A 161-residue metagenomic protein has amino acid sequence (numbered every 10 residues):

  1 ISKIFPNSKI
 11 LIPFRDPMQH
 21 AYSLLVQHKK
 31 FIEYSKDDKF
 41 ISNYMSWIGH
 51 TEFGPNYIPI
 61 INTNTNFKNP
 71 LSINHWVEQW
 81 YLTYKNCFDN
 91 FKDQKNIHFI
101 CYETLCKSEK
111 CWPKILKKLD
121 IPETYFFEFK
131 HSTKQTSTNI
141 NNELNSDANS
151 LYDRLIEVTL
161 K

Functional and structural regions predicted by a protein language model:
I1-V26: Conserved phosphate-donor/acceptor-positioning beta-strand/loop module used by diverse small-molecule
L25-K161: PAPS-dependent sulfotransferases, especially Golgi type II membrane carbohydrate sulfotransferases
